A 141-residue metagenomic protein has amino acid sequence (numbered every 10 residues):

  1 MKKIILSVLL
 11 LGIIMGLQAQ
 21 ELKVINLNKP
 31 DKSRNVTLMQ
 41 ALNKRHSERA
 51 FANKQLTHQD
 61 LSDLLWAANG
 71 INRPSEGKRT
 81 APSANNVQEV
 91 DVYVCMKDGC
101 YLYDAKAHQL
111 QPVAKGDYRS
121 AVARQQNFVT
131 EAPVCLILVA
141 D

Functional and structural regions predicted by a protein language model:
M1-E21: Bacterial Sec-dependent N-terminal signal peptides
Q20-A132: N-terminal amphipathic, basic helical "cap/leader" segment at the start of enzyme domains
